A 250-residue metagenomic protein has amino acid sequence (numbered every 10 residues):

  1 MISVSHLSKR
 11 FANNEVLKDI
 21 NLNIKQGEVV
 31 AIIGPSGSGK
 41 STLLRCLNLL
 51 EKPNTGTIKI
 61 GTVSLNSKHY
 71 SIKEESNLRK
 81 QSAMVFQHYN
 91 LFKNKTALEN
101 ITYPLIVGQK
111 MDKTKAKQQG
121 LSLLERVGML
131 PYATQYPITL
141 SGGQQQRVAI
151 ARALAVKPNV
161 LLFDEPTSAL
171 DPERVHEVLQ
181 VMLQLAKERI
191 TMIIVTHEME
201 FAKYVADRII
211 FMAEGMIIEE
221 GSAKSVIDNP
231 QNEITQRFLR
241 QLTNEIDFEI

Functional and structural regions predicted by a protein language model:
N48: Helix-to-loop junction immediately C-terminal to a conserved catalytic motif
L65-A83, K113, N229-P230: ABC ATPase NBD coupling module
Y136-L140, Q144: Conserved ABC ATPase signature
A155-N159: A short, proline-enriched helix->beta-strand linker immediately N-terminal to the Walker B motif in ABC-type P-loop
L161-D164: Catalytic Walker B motif of ABC-type/P-loop ATPase nucleotide-binding domains
P172-R174: Helix N-cap at the start of a conserved alpha-helix in ABC-type nucleotide-binding domains
